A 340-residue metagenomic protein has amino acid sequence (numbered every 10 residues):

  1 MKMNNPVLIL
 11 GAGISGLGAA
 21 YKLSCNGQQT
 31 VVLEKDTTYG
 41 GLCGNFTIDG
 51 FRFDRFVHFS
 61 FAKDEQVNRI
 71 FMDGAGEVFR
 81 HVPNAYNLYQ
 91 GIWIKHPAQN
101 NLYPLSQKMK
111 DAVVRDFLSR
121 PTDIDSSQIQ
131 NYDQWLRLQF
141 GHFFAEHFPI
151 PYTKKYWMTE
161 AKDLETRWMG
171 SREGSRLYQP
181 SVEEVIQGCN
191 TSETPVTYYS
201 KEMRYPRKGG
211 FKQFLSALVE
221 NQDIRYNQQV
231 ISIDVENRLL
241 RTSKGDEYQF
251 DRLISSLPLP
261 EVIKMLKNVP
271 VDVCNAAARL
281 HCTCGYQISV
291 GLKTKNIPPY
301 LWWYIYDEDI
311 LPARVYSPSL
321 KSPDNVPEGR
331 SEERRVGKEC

Functional and structural regions predicted by a protein language model:
N5, V57, F250-D251: Local beta-strand N-terminus motif with an aromatic residue
N5-V32: N-terminal Rossmann-like FAD-binding beta1-loop-alpha1 element of flavoenzymes
S15, T38, P260: Conserved Rossmann-like nucleotide-cofactor binding loop
S24-T47: Glycine-rich FAD pyrophosphate-binding loop
D49-I124, R167-G174: Dinucleotide-binding Rossmann-like beta1-alpha1 core, especially the glycine-rich loop that anchors the ADP
K110-L118, T122-R238, S256: Active-site/ligand-binding neighborhood in enzyme catalytic cores
Q229-E332: Mid-domain catalytic core of redox enzymes that form a hydrophobic substrate pocket/lid adjacent to a catalytic redox
E333-C340: Conserved small/polar residues in nucleotide/adenosyl-binding loops
